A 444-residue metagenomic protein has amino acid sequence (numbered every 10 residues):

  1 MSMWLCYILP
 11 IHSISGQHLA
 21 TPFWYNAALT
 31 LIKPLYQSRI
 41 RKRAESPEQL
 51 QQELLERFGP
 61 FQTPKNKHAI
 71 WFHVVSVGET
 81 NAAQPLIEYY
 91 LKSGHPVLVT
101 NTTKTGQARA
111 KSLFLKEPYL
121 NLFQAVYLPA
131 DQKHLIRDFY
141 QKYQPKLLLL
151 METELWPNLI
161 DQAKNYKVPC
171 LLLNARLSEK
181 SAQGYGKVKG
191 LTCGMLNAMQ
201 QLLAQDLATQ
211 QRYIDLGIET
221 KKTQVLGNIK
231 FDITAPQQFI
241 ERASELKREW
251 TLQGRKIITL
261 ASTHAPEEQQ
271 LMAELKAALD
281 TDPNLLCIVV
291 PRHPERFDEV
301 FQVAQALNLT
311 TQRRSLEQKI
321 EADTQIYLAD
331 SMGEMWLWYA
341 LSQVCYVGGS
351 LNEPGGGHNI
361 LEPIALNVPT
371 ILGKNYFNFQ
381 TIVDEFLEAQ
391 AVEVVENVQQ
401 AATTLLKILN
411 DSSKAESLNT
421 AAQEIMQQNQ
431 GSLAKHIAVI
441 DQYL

Functional and structural regions predicted by a protein language model:
M3-L444: Nucleotide-activated sugar donor-binding and catalytic core shared by glycosyltransferases and related lipid-linked
